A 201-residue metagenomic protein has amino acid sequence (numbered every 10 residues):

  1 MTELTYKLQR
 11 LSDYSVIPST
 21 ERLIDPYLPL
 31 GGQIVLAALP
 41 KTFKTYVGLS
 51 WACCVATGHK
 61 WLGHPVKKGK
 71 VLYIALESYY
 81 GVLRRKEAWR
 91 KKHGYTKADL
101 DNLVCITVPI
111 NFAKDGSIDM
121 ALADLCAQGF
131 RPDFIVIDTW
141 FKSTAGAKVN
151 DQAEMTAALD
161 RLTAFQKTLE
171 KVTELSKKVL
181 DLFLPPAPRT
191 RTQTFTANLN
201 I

Functional and structural regions predicted by a protein language model:
T2-L4, Q9, P18, I24 (+2 more regions): Conserved inter-motif catalytic segment of the P-loop NTP-binding fold
I17-L28, W61: Pre-Walker A adenine-sensing motif
L30-I34, G69-K70: Pre-Walker A (Motif I) flank of P-loop NTPase domains
V35-L36, K41-Y46, E87, F134 (+1 more regions): Phosphate-binding/switch region of NTP-binding enzymes
V47-W51: Hydrophobic positions on the alpha1 helix immediately C-terminal to the Walker A/P-loop
C53-T57, A88-K91: Short, intrinsically disordered, mixed-charge
C54-K68: Post-Walker A helix-loop "phosphate-sensing" segment adjacent to the P-loop in P-loop NTPases
T57, C126-A127, K167: Residue-level signal for alpha-helix termini/capping positions
